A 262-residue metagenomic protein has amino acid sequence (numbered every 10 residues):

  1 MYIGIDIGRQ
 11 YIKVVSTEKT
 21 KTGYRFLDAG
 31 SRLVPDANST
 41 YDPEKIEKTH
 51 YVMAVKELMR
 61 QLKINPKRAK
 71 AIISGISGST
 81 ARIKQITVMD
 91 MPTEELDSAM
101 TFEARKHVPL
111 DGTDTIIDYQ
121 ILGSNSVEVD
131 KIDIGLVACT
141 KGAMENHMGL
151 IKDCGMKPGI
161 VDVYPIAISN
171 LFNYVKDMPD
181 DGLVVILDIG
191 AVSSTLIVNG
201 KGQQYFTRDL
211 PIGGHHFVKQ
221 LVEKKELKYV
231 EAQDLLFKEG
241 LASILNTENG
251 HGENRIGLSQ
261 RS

Functional and structural regions predicted by a protein language model:
M1-E103, E145, G155-K157: Non-catalytic, solvent-exposed interaction/assembly segments
M1-L33, K70-G75, V175-F206, L210-H216 (+1 more regions): Gly/Thr-rich phosphate-binding beta-strand-loop-beta motif of the actin/hexokinase/Hsp70
K19-T22, N38-T49, G123-K131, V175-D181 (+1 more regions): Short, glycine- and charge-enriched coil/turn segments that flank and shape catalytic ligand pockets
T20, L58-N65, H107-D111, D153-C154 (+3 more regions): Conserved, well-folded catalytic cores of nucleic-acid-processing and energy-transducing macromolecular machines
K70-A71, G75-Y174: Active-site neighborhood for divalent-cation/phosphate handling
L96, V230-L235: Small-residue helix-packing motif on alpha-helices
K224, L235-S262: Adenine-nucleotide phosphate-binding core of ATP-dependent small-molecule kinases
